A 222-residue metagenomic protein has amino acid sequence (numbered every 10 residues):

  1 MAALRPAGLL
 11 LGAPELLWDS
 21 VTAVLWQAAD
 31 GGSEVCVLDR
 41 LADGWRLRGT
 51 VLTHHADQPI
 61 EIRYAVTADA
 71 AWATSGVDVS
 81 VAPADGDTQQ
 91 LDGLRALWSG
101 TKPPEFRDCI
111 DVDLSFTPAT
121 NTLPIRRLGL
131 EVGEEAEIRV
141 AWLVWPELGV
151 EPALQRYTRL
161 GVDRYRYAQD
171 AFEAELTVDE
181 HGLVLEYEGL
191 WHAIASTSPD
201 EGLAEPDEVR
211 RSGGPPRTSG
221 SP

Functional and structural regions predicted by a protein language model:
A2-L4, A13, H54, P216-R217 (+1 more regions): Amphipathic/hydrophobic helical signal segments and adjacent flexible N-terminal regions that mediate secretion
A2-V35, R40-L41, G86-R164, P206: Solvent-exposed helix/loop surface patches that form functional interfaces
G31-E34, P59-R63, G86, A171-E173: Short, surface-exposed coil-to-beta transition loops
V35-V37, R63-T67, D78, L154-R156 (+1 more regions): Short, surface-exposed charged micro-motifs
L41-G44, T67-T74, G93-R95, L160-D163 (+1 more regions): Short, solvent-exposed coil/turn segments at beta-strand boundaries
R48-T53: Generic short beta-strand segments
H55-S99: Hydrophobic/aromatic-rich structural module bridging two neighboring secondary-structure elements via a short loop
A168-R211, R217, P222: C-terminal structured interaction module
